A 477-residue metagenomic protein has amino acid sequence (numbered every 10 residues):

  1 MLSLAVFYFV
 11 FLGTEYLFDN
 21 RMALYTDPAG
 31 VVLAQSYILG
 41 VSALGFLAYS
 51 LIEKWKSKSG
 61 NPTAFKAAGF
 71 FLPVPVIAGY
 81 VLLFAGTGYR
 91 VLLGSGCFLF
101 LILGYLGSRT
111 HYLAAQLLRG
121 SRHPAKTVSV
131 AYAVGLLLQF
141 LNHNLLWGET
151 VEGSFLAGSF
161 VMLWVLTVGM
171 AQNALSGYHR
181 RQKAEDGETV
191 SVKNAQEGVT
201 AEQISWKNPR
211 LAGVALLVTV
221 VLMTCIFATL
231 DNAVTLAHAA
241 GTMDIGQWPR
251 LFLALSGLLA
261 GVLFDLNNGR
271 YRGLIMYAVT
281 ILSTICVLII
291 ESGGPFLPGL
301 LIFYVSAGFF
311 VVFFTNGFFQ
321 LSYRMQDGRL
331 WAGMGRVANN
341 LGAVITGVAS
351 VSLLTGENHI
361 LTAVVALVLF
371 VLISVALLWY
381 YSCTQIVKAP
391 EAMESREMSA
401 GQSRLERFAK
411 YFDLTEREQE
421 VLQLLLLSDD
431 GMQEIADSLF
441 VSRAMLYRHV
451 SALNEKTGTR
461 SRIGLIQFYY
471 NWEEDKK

Functional and structural regions predicted by a protein language model:
G45-F65, S256-Y271: Helix-to-loop junctions at the C-terminal end of transmembrane segments in multipass secondary transporters
Y89-G107, P295-V312: Hydrophobic core of transmembrane alpha-helices in multi-pass small-molecule transporters, especially MFS/SLC-type
L103-R119, F309-M325: Intracellular juxtamembrane helix-capping segments at the cytosolic ends of symmetry-related transmembrane helices
G107, R119-W147, L330-S350: Glycine-rich segments within core transmembrane alpha-helices of 12-TM secondary carriers
E152-S176, I360-C383: Symmetry-related core transmembrane helices of the 12-TM Major Facilitator Superfamily/SLC fold
Y271-V311: C-terminal transmembrane helical hairpin of 12-TM major facilitator-type secondary transporters
E397-M398, S451-K477: Basic, Lys/Arg-enriched C-terminal extension of HTH/homeodomain DNA-binding domains
E397-R448, Y470-E474: Helix-turn-helix DNA-binding segment
